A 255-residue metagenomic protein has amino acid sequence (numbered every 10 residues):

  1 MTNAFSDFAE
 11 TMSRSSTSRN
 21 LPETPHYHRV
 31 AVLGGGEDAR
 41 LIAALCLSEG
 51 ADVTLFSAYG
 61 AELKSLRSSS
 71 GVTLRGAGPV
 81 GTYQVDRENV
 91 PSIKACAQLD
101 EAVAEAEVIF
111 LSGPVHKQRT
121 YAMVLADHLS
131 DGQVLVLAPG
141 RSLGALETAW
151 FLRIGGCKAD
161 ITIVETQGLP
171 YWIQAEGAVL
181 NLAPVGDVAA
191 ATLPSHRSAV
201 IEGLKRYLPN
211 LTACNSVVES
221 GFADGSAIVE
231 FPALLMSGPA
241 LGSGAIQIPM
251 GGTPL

Functional and structural regions predicted by a protein language model:
A4-Y27: A short, basic/flexible loop-to-alpha-helix module at the beginning of a structural domain
V30-G34: Conserved N-terminal Rossmann-fold NAD(P)-binding element of oxidoreductases
E37-D38: Hydrophobic/small residue at the entry helix of a nucleotide-binding pocket
A43, L47-S48: Gly/Ala-rich phosphate-binding loop of Rossmann-like dinucleotide-binding domains, activating on the conserved
D52-E105: Conserved N-terminal Rossmann-fold NAD(P) cofactor-binding segment
V85-V136: Rossmann-like NAD(P)-binding element
V115-V179: Rossmann-like NAD(P)(H) cofactor-binding subdomain of soluble oxidoreductases
D187-L255: Active-site-lining helix/loop region of Rossmann-like oxidoreductase modules
